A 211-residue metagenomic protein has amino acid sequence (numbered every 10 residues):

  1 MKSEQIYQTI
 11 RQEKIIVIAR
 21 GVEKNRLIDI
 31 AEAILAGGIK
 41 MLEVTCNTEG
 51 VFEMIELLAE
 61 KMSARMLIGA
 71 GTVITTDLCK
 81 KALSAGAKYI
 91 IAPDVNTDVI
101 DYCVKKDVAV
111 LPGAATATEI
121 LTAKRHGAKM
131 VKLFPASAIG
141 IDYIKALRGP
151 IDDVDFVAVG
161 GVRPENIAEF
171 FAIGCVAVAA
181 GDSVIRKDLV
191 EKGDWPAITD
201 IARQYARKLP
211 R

Functional and structural regions predicted by a protein language model:
M1-A85, K105, D153, P164-E165 (+1 more regions): Conserved N-terminal beta1-alpha1 strand-loop-helix module at the mouth
I15-A19, L42-V44, I68-G71, I90-I91 (+4 more regions): Hydrophobic faces of well-ordered beta-strands that scaffold small-molecule active sites in alpha/beta enzyme cores
L35-K40, M62-R65, L83-I90, K105-L111 (+3 more regions): Glycine-enriched alpha-helix->loop->beta-strand junction motifs that scaffold or abut catalytic
I39-T45, L83-A85, K106, T116 (+2 more regions): Glycine/Thr-rich beta-alpha phosphate-binding loop at enzyme active sites
C46-N47, V73, V95-T97, A115-T116 (+3 more regions): Short, ordered loop/turn segments at secondary-structure junctions
I68-G69, T75-A117: Helix-adjacent hinge/juxtasegments
T75-A85, T118-H126, Y143, V162-V178: Catalytic cores of alpha/beta
Y89, P93-V99, L133-I141, I173-D194: Glycine-rich phosphate-binding active-site loops on the catalytic face of alpha/beta enzymes
